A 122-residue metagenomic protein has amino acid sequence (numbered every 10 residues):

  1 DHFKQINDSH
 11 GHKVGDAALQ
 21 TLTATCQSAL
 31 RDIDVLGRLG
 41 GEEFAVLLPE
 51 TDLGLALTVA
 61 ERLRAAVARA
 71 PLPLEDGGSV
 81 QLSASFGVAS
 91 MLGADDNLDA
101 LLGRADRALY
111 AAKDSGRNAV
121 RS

Functional and structural regions predicted by a protein language model:
D1-E50, G54, T58, R62 (+1 more regions): Cytosolic catalytic cores of cyclic-nucleotide second-messenger enzymes
N7, R64-P71, D106-L109, K113: Protein kinase-like catalytic domain
D32, R62, S85, R104-R107: HisKA/DHp dimerization-phosphotransfer core of two-component histidine kinases, especially the H-box helix
R38, V67-A84: Catalytic core regions of nucleotide second-messenger enzymes
F44, A84-V88: A structural signal for short, well-ordered beta-strand segments
L53, L57-A60, M91-R121: Catalytic-core segments of nucleotide cyclases and related cyclic-nucleotide turnover enzymes
E75-D76, V120-S122: Short, hydrophobic secondary-structure boundary micro-motifs
